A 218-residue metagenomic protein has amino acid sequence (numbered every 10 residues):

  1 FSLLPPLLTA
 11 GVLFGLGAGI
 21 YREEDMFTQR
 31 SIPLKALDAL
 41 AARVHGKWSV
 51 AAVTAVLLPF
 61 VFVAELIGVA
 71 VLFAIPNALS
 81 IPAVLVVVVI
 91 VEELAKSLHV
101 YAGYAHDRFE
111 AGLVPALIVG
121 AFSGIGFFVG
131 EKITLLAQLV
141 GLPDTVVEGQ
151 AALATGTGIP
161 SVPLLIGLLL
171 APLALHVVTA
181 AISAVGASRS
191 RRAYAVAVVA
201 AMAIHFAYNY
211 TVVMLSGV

Functional and structural regions predicted by a protein language model:
F1-V218: Hydrophobic alpha-helical segments at protein termini of multi-pass membrane proteins
